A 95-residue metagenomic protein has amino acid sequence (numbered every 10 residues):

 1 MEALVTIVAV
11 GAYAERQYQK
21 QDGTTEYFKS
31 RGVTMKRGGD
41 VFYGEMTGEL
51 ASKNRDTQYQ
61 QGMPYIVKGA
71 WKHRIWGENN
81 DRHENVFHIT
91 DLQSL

Functional and structural regions predicted by a protein language model:
M1-L95: Single-stranded nucleic acid-binding surfaces, predominantly the OB-fold ssDNA-binding core
